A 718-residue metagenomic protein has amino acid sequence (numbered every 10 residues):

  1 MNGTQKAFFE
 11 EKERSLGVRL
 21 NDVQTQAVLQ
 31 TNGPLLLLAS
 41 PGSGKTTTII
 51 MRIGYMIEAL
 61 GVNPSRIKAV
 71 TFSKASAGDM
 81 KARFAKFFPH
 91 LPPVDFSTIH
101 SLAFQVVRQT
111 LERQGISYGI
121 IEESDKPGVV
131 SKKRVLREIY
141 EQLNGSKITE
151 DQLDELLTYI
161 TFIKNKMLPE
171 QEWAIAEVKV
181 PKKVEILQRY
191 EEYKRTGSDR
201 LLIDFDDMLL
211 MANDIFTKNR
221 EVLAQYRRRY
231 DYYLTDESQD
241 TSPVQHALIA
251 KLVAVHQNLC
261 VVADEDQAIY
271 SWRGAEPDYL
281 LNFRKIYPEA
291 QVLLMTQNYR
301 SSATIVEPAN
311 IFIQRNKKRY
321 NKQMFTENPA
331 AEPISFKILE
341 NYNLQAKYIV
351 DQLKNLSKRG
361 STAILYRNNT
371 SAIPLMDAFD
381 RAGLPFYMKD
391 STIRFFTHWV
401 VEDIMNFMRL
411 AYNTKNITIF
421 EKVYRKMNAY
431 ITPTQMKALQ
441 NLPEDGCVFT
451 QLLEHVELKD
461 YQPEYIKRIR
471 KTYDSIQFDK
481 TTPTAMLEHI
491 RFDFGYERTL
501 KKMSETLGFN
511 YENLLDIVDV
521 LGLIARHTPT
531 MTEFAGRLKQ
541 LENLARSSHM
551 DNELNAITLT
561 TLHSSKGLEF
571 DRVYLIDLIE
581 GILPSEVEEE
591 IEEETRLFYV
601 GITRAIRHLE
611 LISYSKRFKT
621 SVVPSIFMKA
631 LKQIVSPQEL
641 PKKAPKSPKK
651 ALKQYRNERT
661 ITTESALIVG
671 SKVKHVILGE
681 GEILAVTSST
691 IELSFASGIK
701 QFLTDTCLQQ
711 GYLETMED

Functional and structural regions predicted by a protein language model:
M1-S117, A224, E307-N310: P-loop NTPase Walker
N2-K12, L16, Y55, P243-L339: Conserved RecA-like helicase ATPase core segment that couples NTP binding/hydrolysis to strand translocation
F8-F9, V18-L29, G33-P41, D95 (+3 more regions): Conserved helicase NTPase motor core
P41-I49, E289-Q291, T296-P385, Y412 (+2 more regions): Helicase P-loop NTPase motor core
S97-Q105, L234-E237, V262, E533-E589 (+3 more regions): Conserved helicase core region in the C-terminal RecA-like lobe
L102, A330-A331, L356-T481: ATPase/helicase motor core of nucleic-acid motors
H455-S564, S585, H608-I612: Accessory C-terminal helicase-associated subdomains
L578-I699, T704, Y712-D718: C-terminal accessory regions
